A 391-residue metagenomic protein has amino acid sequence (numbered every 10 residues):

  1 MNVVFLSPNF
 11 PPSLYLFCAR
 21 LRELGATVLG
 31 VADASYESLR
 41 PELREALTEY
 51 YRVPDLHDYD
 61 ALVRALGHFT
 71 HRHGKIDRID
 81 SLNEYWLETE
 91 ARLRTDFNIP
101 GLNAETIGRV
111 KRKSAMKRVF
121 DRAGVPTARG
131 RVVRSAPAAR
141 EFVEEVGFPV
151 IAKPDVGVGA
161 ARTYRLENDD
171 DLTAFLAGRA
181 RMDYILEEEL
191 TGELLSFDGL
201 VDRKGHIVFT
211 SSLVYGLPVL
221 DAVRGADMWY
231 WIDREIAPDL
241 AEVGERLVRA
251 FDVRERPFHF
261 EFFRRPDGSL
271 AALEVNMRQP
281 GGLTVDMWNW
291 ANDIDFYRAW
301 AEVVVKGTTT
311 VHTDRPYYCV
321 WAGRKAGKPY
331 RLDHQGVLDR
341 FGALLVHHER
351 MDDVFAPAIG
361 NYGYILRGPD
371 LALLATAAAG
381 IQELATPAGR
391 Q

Functional and structural regions predicted by a protein language model:
M1-T106, P137, P369-R390: ATP-binding N-terminal substructure of ATP-dependent carboxylate-amine bond-forming enzymes
R94-T163: A conserved helix-loop-beta module that forms one wall/lid of the active-site cleft in ATP-utilizing catalytic domains
P126-R129, E145, P149-A152, A161-S196 (+6 more regions): Conserved ATP-binding module of the ATP-grasp superfamily
V133, T163-N168, L200-D202, W231 (+1 more regions): Short beta-strand-to-turn element immediately C-terminal to the catalytic PLP-Schiff-base lysine in fold type I
E188-V253, P257, R264, N276-V304 (+2 more regions): ATP-dependent carboxylate/phosphate-activation module, predominantly the ATP-grasp catalytic core and closely related
G268-L270: Conserved protein kinase catalytic/activation segment
A299-Q391: Peripheral (often C-terminal) accessory segments that flank ATP-dependent C-N-forming ligase machineries
